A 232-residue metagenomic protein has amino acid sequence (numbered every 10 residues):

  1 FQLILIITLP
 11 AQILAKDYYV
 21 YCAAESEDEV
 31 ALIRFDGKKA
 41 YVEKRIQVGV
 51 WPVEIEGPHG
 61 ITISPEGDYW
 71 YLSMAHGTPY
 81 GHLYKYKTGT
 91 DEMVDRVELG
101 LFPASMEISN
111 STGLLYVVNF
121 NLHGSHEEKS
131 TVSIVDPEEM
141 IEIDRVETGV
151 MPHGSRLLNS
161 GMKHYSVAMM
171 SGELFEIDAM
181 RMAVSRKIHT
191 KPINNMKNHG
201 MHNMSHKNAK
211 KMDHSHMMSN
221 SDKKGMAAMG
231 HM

Functional and structural regions predicted by a protein language model:
F1-P10: Bacterial N-terminal signal peptides
A11-M232: Predominantly soluble domains enriched in secretory-pathway, periplasmic, or organellar proteins
